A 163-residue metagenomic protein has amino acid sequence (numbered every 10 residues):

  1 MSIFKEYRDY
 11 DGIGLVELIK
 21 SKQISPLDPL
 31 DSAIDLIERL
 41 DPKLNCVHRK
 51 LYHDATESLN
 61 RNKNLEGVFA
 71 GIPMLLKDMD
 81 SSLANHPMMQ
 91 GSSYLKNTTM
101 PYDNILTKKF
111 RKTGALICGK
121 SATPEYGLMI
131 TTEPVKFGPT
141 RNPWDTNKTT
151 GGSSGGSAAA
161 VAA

Functional and structural regions predicted by a protein language model:
S2-A163: Gly/Ser-rich catalytic/binding loops embedded in alpha/beta enzyme cores
